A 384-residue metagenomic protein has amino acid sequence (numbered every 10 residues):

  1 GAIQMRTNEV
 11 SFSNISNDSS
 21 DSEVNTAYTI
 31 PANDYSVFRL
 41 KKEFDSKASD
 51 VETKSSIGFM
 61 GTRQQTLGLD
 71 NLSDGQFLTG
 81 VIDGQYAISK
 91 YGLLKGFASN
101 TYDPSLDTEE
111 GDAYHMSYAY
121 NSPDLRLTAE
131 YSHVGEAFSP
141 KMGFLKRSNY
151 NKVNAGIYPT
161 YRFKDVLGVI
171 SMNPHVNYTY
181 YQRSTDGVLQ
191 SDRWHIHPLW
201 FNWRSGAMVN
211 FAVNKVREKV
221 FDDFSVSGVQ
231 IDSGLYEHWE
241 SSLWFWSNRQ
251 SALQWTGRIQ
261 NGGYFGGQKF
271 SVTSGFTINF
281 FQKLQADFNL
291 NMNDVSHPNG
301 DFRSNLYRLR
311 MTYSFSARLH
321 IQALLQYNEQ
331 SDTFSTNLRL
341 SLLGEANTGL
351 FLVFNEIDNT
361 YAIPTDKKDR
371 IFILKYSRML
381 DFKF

Functional and structural regions predicted by a protein language model:
I3, G75-F77, L93-F384: Exposed, low-structure sequence patches enriched in small/polar residues
I3-A32, F138-S148, N154: Surface-exposed coil loops of outer-membrane beta-barrel proteins
E9, E23-N25, T29, N33-M116: Beta-propeller domains
I15-T26, F59-L69, F77, S139-P140 (+2 more regions): Glycine- and acidic
